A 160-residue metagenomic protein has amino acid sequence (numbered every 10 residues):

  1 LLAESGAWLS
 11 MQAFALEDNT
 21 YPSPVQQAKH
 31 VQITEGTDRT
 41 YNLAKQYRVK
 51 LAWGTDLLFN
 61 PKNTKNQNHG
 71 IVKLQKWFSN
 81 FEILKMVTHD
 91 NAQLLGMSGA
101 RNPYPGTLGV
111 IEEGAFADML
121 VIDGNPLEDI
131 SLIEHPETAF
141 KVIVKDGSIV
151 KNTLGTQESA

Functional and structural regions predicted by a protein language model:
L1-A3, P24-Q27, Q67-G70, P136-A139: Short low-complexity, flexible loop/linker segments enriched in glycine and/or proline with clustered acidic
L1-E4, A44-Q46, E112-E113, E134-P136: Extracellular/periplasmic catalytic domains that process cell-envelope and extracellular macromolecules
L1-R39, A52, L57-L58, D123 (+1 more regions): Active-site core of metal-dependent hydrolases
Y21-P22, K62-T64, I133: Short Asp/Glu-rich motifs
I33-P126: His/Asp/Glu-enriched, well-ordered alpha-helical/loop segment that forms or immediately abuts the divalent-metal
A100-N102, T107-S159: C-terminal cap of metal-dependent C-N hydrolases
